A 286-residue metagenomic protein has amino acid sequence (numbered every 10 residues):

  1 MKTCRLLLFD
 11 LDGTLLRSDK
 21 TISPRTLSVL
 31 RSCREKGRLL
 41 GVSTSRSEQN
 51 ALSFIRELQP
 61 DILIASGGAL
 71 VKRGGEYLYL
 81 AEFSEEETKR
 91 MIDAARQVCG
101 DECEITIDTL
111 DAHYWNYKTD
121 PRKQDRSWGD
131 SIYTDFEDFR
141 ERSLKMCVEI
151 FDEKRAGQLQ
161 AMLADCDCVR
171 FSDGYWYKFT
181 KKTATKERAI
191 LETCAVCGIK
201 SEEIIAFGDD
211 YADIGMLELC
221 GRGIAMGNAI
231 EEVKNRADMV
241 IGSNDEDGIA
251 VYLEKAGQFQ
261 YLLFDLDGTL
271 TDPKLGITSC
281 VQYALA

Functional and structural regions predicted by a protein language model:
K2-L6, R17, S23-P24, K178-F259: Mg2+-dependent phosphoryl-transfer enzymes with acidic/Ser/Thr/Gly-rich catalytic loops
K2-L7, L11-E57, F259-A286: Active-site neighborhood of HAD-like aspartate-dependent phosphohydrolases
G13, G68, D209-D210: Active-site metal-binding loops of divalent metal-dependent hydrolases
D19-P121: Active-site phosphate-binding/coordination module
G37-G41, P60-D61, L144-M146, E202-E203 (+2 more regions): Short active-site oxyanion
R46-I64, I150-C168, A286: Substrate-recognition/cap helix-loop segment adjacent to the acidic, metal-dependent catalytic center of Asp-based
I64, Y79, V240-I241, L270: A structural signal for hydrophobic residues in beta-strands of small regulatory alpha/beta folds
A94, V98-F207, Y211-L219, N228: Conserved acidic, metal-coordinating active-site core of Asp-based, Mg2+-dependent phosphoryl-transfer enzymes
